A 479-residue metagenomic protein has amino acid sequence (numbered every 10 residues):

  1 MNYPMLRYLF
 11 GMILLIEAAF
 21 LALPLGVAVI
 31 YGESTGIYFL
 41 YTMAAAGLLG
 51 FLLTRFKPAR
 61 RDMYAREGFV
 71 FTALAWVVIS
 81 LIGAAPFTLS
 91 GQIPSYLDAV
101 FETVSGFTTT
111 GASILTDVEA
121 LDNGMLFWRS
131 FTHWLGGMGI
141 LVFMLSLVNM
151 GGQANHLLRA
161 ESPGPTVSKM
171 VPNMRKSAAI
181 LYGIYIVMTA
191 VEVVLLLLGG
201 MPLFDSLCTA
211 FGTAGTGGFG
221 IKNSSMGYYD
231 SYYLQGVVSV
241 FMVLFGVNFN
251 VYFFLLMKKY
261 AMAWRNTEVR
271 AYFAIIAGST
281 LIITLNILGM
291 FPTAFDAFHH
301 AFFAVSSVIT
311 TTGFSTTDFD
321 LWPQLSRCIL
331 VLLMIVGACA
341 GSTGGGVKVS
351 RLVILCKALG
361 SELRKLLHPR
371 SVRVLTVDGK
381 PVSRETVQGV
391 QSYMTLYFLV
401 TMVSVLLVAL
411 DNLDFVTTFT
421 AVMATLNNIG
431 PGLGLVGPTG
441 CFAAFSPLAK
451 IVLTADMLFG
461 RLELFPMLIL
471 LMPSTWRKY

Functional and structural regions predicted by a protein language model:
M1-Y479: Membrane-proximal intracellular helices of multi-pass ion channels
